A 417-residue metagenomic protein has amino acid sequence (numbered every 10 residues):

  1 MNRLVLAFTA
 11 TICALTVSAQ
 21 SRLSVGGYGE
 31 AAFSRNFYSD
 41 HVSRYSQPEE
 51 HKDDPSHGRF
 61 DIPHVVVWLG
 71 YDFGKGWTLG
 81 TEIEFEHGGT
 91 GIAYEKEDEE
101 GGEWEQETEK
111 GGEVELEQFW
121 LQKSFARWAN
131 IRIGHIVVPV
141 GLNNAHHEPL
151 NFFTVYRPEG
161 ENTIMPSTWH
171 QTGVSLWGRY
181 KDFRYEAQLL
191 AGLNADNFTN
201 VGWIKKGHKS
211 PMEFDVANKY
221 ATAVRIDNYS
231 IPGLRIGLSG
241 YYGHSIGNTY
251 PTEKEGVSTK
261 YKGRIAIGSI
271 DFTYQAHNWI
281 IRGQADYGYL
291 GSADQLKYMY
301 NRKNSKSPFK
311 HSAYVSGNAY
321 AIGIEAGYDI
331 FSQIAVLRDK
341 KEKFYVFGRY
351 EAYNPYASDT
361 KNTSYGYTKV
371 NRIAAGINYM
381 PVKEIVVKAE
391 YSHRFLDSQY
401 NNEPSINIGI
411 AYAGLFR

Functional and structural regions predicted by a protein language model:
M1-L4: Positively charged n-region of N-terminal signal peptides that target proteins for export
A10-S18: Hydrophobic h-region of N-terminal signal peptides that target proteins for export in Gram-negative bacteria
R22-N36, P55-A195, N218-A223, D227-I236 (+3 more regions): Outer membrane beta-barrel
S34-P63, K209-M212, V257: Surface-exposed strand-loop-strand hairpins of Gram-negative outer-membrane beta-barrel proteins
Y38-S43, H51-D54, W104-E109, F119-Q122 (+2 more regions): Outer-membrane beta-barrel pore domains
S167, E213-Y220, K260-R264: Active-site glycine- and acidic-residue-rich loops that bind and position anionic ligands or nucleotide-like cofactors
W203-P251: Loop-centered beta-sheet repeat module
